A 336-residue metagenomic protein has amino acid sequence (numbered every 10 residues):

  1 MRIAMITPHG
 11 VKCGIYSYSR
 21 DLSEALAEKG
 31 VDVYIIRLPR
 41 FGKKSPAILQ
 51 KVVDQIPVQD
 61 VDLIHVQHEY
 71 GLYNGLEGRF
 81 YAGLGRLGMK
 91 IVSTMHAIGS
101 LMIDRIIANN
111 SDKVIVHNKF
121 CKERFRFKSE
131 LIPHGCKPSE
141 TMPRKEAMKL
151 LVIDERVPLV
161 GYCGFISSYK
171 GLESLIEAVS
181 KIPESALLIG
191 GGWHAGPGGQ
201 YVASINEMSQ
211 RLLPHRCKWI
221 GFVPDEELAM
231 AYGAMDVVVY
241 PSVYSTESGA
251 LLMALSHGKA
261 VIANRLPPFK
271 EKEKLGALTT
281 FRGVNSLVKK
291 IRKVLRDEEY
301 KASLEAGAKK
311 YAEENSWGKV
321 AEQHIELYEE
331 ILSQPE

Functional and structural regions predicted by a protein language model:
A108, V223, M230-M235: Short alpha-helical donor nucleotide-sugar binding micro-motif in glycosyltransferases
T141-D154: A short helix/loop element that forms part of the nucleotide-sugar donor recognition site in Leloir-type
D154-K170, I176-S180, L188-I189: Conserved donor-binding/catalytic core segment of Leloir-type glycosyltransferases
L187-S204, G221-F222: Glycosyltransferase donor-sugar binding loop
V202-E226: Nucleotide-activated donor-binding/catalytic signature segment of Leloir-type glycosyltransferases, i.e., the conserved
V243-Y244: Aromatic "clamp/platform" in nucleotide-sugar-dependent glycosyltransferases that forms part of the donor/acceptor
A260-A263: Short hydrophobic beta-strand element within catalytic cores of glycosyltransferases and related nucleotide-activated
A277-N285, K293-E299: Conserved acidic donor-binding segment of nucleotide-sugar-dependent glycosyltransferases
